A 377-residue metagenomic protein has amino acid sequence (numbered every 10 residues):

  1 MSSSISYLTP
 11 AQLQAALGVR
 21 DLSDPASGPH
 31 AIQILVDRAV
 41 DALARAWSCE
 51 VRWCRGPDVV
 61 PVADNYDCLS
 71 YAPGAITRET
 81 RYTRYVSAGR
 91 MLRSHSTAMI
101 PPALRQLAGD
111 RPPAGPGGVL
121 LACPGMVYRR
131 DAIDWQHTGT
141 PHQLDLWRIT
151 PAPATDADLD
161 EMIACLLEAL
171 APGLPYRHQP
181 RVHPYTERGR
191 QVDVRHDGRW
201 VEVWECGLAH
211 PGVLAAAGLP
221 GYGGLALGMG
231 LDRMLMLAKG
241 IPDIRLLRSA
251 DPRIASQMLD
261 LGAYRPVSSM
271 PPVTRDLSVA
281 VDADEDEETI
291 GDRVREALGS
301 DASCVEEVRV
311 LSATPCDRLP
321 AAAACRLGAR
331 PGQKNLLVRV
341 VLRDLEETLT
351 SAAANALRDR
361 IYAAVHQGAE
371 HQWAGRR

Functional and structural regions predicted by a protein language model:
M1-H137, R148-I149, W200, E205-L214 (+4 more regions): Class II aminoacyl-tRNA synthetase-like tRNA-binding/catalytic domains
S2-S6, S94-P141, L246-G262, S300-A329: Conserved alpha/beta core surface patches that mediate binding of polyanionic ligands
D24-G28, L144-D156, R275-A283, T350: Short histidine-centered catalytic/ligand-binding loop motif
I32-W47, L146, D158-A171, T289-R293: Amphipathic alpha-helical segments
C49-D64, Y176-H183, E306-V310: Long, charged, glycine-rich C-terminal linkers/tails
S87, G139-Q143, E187: Short, solvent-exposed loop/turn segments at the edges of secondary structure
D156-E161, C165-R190: Extended C-terminal subregions enriched in glycine
P184-R377: A carboxyl-terminal module marker
